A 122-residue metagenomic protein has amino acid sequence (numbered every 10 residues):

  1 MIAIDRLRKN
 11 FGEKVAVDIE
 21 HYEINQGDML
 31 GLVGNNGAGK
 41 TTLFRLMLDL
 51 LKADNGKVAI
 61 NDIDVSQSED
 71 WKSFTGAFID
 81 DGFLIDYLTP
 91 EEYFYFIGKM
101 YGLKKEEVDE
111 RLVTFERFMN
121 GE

Functional and structural regions predicted by a protein language model:
I2, K9-E122: ABC transporter nucleotide-binding domains
